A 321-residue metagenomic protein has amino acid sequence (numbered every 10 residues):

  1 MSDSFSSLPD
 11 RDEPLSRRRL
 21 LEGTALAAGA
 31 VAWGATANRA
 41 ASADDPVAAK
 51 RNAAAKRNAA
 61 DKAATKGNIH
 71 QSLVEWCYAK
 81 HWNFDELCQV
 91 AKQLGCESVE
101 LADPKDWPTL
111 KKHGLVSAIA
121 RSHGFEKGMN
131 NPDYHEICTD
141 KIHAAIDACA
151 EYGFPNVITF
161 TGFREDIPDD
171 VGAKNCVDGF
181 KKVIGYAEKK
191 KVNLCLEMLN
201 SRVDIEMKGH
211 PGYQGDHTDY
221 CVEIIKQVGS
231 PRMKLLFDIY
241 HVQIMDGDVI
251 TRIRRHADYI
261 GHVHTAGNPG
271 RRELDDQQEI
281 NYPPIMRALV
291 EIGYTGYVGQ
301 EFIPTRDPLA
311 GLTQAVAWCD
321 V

Functional and structural regions predicted by a protein language model:
S2-P46, A53, R57-S72, C77-K92 (+4 more regions): Histidine-acidic metal/acid-base catalytic patches
E22-A35, A60-A63, G128-K234, I244: Active-site acidic/histidine proton-transfer and metal-coordination neighborhood in alpha/beta enzyme cores
L87-D106: Catalytic domains of carbohydrate-active enzymes, especially glycoside hydrolases
D103-H113, E126: Glycine-rich, proline-tolerant flexible connector loops at the mouths of alpha/beta enzymes
S117-F125: Short hydrophobic/aromatic-enriched beta-strand-loop microsegments
